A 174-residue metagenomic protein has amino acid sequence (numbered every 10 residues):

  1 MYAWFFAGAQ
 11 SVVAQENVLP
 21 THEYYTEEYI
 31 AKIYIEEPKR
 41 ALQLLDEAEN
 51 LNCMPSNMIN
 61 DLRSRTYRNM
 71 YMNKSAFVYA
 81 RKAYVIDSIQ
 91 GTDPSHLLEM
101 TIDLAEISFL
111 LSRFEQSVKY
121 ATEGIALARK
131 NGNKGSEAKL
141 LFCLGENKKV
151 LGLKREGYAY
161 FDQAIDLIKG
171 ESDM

Functional and structural regions predicted by a protein language model:
M1-G8: Bacterial N-terminal signal peptides
V12-M174: A "functional boundary" signal
